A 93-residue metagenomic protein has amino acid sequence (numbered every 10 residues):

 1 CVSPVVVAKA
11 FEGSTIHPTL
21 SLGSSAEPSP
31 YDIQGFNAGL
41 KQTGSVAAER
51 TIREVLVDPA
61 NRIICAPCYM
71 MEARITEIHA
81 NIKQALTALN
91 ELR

Functional and structural regions predicted by a protein language model:
V2-R93: Active-site-adjacent pocket-lining segments in enzyme domains
